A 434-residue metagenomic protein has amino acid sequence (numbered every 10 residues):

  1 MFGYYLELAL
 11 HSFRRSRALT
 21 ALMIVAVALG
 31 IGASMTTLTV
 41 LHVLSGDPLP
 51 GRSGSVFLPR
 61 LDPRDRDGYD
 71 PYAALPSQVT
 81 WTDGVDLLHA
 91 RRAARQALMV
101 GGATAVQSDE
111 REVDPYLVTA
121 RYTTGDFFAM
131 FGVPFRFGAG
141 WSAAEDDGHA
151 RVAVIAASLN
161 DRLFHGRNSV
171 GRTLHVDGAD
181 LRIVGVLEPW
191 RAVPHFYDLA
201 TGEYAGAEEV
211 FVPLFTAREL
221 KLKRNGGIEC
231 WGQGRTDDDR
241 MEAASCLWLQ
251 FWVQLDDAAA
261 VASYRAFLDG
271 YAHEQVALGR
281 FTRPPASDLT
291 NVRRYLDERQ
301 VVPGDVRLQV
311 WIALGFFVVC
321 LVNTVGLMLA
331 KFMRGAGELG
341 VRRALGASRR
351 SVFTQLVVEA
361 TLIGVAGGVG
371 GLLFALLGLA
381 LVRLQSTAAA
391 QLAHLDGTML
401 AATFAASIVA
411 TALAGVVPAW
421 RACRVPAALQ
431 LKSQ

Functional and structural regions predicted by a protein language model:
M1-Y4, H11, R15, L19 (+3 more regions): Membrane-helix entry/capping segments
L6-A18, V322-V358, L362-I363, R424-V425 (+1 more regions): Intracellular coupling helices
R15-L49: Short, strongly hydrophobic transmembrane alpha-helices
T37-L163, R167, V176-L181, H195 (+2 more regions): Structured, solvent-exposed hinge/loop segments at the ends of secondary-structure elements
D126-G140, R151-V301: Mid-to-C-terminal secondary-structure elements that act as membrane-proximal/extracytoplasmic interface segments
R307-L327, F374: Internal alpha-helical transmembrane segments of multipass membrane proteins, especially hydrophobic lipid-embedded
V322, E338-R383, A402, A406-A410 (+1 more regions): Transmembrane alpha-helical interface segments in multi-pass membrane proteins
A402-Q434: C-terminal membrane-exit region of the final transmembrane helix in multipass inner-membrane proteins
